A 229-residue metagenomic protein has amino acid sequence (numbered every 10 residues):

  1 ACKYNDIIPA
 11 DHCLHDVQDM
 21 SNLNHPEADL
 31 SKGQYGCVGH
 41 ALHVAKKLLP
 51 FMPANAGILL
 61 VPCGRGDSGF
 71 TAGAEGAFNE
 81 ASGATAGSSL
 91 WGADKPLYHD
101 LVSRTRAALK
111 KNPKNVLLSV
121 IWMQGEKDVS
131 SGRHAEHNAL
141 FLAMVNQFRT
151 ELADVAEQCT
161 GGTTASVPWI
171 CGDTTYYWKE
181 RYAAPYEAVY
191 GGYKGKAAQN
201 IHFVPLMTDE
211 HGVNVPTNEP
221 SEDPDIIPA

Functional and structural regions predicted by a protein language model:
A1-A229: Cell-envelope and extracellular/periplasmic
